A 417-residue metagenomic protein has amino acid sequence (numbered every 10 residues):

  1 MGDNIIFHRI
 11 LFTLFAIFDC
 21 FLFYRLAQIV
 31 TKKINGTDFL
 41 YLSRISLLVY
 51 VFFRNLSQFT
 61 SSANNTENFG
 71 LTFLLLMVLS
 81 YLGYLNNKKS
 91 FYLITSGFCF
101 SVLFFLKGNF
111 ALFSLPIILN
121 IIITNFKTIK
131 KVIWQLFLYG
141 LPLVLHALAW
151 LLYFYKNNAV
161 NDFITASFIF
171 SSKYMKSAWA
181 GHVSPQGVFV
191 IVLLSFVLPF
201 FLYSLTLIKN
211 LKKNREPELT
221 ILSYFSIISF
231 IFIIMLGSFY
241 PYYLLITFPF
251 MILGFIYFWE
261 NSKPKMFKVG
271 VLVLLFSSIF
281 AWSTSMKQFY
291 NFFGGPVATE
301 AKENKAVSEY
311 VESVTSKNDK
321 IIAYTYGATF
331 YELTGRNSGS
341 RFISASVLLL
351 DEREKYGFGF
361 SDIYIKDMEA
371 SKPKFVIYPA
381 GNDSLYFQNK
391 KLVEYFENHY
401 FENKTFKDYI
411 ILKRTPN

Functional and structural regions predicted by a protein language model:
I10-G36, V51-F52, L76: Transmembrane-helix motifs of polytopic, lipid-linked glycan transferases
Q28-T31, N35-T37, L75-T95, S195-E216 (+1 more regions): Membrane-interface transmembrane helices that cradle and orient dolichyl/undecaprenyl
F59-F69, Y240-P241: Short acidic/glycine- and proline-prone juxtamembrane loop motifs at membrane-interface regions of multi-pass membrane
F69-N86, Y92, C99-F100, I121 (+1 more regions): Specific aromatic-rich, kink-prone transmembrane helix
G83-S101, K130-L138, P217-I227: Short hydrophobic alpha-helices at membrane interfaces in multi-pass membrane enzymes
F91-G108, S114-L119, L145, S226-M235: Membrane-interface alpha helices of multi-pass inner-membrane proteins
L115, V297-E354, F358, Y364-Y386: Short periplasmic/luminal acceptor-recognition loop of GT-C membrane glycosyltransferases, typified by
L236-F267: Hydrophobic/aromatic-rich transmembrane helices and adjacent perimembrane loops
